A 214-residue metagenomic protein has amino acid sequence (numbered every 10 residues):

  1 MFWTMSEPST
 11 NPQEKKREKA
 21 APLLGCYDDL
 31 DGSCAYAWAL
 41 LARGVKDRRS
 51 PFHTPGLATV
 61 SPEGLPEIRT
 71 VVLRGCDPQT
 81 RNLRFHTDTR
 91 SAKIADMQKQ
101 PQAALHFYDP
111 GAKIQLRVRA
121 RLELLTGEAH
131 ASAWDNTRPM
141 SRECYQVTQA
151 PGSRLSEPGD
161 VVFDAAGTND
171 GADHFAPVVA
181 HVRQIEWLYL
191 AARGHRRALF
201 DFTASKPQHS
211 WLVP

Functional and structural regions predicted by a protein language model:
F2, S6-E7, W38-L41, V45 (+1 more regions): Short linear sequence motif anchored by a di-proline
F2-D28, I114-P214: Charged, gly/pro-rich active-site loop segments
A21-T80: An N-terminal domain-cap segment
G44-V45, K93, H106-F107, F163-N169 (+1 more regions): Short helix-to-loop capping/linker segments positioned immediately adjacent to catalytic or ligand/cofactor-binding
S50-P51, E67, D96-K99, L190-R193: Short glycine/proline-enriched turns and hinge-like loops at secondary-structure junctions
H53-P55, R69, P101, D173-A176 (+1 more regions): Short beta-strand or tight-loop elements that sit immediately N-terminal to catalytic metal-binding acidic residues
P62, P78-Q79, P110-A112, R193 (+1 more regions): Short strand-connecting beta-turns/loops that link adjacent beta-strands
R74-K113: A short mixed-secondary-structure module that forms the rim of ligand-binding clefts
